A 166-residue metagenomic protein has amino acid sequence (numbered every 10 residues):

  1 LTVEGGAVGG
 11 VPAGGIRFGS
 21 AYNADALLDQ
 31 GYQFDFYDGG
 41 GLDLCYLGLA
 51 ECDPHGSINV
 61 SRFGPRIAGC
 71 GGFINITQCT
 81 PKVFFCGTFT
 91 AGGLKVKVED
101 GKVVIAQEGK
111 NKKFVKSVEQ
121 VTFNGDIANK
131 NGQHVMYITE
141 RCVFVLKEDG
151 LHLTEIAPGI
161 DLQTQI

Functional and structural regions predicted by a protein language model:
L1-G6, C86-G87: Short internal beta-strands
G10-I166: Conserved phosphate- and dinucleotide-binding cores of soluble alpha/beta proteins, encompassing both enzyme active
